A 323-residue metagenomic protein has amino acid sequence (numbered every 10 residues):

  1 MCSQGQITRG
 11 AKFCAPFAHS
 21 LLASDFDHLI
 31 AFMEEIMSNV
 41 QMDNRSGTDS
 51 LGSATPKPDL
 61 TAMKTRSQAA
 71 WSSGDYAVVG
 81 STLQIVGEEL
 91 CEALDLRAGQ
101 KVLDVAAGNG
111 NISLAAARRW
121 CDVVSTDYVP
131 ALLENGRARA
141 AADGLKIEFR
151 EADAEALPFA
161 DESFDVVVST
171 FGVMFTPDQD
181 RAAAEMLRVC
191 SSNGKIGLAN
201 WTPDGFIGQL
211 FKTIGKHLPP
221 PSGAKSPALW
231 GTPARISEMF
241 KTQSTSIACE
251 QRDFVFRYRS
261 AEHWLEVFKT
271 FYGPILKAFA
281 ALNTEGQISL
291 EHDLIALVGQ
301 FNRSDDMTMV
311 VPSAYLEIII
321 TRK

Functional and structural regions predicted by a protein language model:
L21-I36: Short, Lys/Arg-enriched N-terminal segments with co-localized hydrophobic residues within the first ~10-30 amino acids
D49-Q100, N111, N135, L265 (+1 more regions): Conserved class I S-adenosyl-L-methionine
K101-A156, R181: Class I SAM-dependent methyltransferase SAM/SAH-binding core
E155-V166: A short acidic, Gly/Pro-enriched loop at the edge of an enzyme's catalytic core that lines a small-molecule cofactor
V166-Q179: A short SAM/SAH-binding and catalytic strip from SAM-dependent methyltransferases
D180-R181, L187, S191-S260, F279: Conserved catalytic/acceptor-binding region of the Class I
A228-K323: Conserved Class I S-adenosyl-L-methionine
